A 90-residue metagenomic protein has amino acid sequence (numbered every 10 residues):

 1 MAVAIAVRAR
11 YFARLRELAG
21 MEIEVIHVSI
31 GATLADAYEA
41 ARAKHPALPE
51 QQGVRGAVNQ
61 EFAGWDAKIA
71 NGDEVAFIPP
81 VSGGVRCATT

Functional and structural regions predicted by a protein language model:
M1-T90: Ubiquitin-like/PB1-type beta-grasp interaction modules and other compact soluble beta-rich domains
